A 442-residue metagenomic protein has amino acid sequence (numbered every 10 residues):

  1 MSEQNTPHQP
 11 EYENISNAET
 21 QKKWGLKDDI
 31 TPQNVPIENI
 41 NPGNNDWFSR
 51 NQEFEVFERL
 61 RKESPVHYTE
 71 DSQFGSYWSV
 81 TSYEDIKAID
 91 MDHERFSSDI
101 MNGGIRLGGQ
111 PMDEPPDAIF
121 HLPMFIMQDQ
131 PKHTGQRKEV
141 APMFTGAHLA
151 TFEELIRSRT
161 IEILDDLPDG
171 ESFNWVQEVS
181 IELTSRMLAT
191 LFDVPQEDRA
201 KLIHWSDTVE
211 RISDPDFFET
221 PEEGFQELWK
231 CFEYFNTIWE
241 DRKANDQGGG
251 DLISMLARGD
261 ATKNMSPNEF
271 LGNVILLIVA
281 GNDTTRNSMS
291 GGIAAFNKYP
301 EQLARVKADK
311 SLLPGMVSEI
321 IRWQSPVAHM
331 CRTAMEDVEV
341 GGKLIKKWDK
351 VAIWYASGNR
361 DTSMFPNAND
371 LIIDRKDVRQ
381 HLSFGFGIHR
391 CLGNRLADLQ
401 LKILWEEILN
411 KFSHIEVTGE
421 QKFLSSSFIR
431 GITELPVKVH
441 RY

Functional and structural regions predicted by a protein language model:
M1-Y442: Cytochrome P450
